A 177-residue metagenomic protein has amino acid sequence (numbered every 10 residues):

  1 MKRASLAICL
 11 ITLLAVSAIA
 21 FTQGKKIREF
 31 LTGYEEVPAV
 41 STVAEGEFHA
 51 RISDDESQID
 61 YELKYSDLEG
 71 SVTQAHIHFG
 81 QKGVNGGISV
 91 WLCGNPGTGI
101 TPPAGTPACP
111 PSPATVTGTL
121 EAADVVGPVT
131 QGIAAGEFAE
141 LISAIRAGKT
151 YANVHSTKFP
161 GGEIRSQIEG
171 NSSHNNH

Functional and structural regions predicted by a protein language model:
M1-I8: Bacterial N-terminal signal peptides that target proteins for export
A4, V16, N171-S172: Intrinsically disordered, low-complexity segments enriched in Ser/Pro/Gly/Ala and basic residues
I8-S17: Bacterial N-terminal signal peptides
A20-H177: N-terminal leader/targeting pre-sequences
